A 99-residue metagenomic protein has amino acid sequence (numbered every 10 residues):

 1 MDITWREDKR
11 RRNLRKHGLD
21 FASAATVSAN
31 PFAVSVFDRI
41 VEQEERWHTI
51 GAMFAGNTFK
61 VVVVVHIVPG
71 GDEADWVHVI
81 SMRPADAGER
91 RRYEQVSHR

Functional and structural regions predicted by a protein language model:
M1-R99: Ribonuclease/tRNase effector modules and their secretory precursors
